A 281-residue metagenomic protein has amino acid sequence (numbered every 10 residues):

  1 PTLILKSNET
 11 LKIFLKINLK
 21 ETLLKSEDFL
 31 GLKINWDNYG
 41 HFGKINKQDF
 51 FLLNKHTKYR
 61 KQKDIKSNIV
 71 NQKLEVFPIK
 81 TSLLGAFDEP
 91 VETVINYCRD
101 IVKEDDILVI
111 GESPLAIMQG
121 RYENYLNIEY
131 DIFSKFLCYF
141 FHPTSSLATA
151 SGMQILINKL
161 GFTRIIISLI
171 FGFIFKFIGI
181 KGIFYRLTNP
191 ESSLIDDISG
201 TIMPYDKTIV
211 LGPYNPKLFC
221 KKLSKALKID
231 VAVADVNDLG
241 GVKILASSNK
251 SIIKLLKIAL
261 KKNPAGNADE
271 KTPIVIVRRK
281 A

Functional and structural regions predicted by a protein language model:
P1-A281: N-terminal and secondary-structure boundary signal
